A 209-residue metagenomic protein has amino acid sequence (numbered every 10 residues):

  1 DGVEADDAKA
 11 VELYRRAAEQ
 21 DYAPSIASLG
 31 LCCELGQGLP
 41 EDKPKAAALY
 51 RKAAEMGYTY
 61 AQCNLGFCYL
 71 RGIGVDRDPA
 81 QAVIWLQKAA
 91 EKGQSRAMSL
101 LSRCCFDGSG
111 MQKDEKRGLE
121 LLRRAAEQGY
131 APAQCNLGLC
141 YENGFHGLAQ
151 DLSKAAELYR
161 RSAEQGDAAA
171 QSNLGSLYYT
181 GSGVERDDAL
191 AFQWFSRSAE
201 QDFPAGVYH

Functional and structural regions predicted by a protein language model:
D1-A5, E19, Q37-E41, E55 (+8 more regions): Short coil/turn and helix-start
G2-A8, E12-P24, L31, C63 (+7 more regions): Intrinsically disordered, low-complexity repeat tracts
V3, I26-L35, N64-R71, V75 (+5 more regions): Hydrophobic face of amphipathic alpha-helices that form TPR/SEL1-like repeat modules and related alpha-solenoid
